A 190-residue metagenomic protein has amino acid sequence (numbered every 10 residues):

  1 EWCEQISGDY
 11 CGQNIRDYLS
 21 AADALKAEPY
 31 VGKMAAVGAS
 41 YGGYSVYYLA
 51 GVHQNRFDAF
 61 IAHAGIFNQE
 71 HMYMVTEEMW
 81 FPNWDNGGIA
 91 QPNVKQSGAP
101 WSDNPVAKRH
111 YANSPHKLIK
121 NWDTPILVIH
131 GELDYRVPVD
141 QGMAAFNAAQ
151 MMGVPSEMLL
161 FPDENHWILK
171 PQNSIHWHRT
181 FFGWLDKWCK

Functional and structural regions predicted by a protein language model:
E1-K190: Active-site-proximal cap/loop segments of hydrolase catalytic domains
